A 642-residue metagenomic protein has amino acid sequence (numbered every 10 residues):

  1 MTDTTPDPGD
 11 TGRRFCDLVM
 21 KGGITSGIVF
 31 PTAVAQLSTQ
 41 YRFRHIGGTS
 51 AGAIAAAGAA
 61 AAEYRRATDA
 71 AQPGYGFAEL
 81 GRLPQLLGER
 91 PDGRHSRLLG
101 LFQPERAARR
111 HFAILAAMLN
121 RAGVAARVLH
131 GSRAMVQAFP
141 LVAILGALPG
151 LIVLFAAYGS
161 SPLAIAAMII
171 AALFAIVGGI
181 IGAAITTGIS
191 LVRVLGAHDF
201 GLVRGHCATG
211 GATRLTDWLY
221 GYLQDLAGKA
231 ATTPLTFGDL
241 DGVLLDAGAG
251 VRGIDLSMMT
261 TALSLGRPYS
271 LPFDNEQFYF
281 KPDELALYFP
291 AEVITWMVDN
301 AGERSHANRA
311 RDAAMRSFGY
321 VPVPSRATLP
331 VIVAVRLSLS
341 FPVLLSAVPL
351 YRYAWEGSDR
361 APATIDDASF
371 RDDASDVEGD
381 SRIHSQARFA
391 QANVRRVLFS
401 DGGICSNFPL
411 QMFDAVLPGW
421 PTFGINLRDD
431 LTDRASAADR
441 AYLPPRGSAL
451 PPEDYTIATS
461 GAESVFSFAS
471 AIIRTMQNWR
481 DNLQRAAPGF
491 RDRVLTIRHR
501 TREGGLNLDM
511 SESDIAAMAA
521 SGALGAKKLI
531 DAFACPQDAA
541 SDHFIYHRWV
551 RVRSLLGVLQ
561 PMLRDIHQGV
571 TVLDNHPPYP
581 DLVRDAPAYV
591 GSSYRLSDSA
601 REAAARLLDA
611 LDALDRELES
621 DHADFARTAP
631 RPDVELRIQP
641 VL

Functional and structural regions predicted by a protein language model:
M1-L642: Patatin-like phospholipase
